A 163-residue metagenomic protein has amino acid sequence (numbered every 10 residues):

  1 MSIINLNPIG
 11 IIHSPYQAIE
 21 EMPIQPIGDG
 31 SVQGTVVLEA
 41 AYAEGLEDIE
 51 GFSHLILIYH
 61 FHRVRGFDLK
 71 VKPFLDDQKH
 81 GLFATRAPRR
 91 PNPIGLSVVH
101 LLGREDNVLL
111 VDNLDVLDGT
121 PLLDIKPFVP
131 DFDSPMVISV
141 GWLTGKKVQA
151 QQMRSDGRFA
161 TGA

Functional and structural regions predicted by a protein language model:
M1-L96, G103-A163: Cys-His-centered catalytic/binding microenvironment captured across papain-like cysteine peptidases and homologous
